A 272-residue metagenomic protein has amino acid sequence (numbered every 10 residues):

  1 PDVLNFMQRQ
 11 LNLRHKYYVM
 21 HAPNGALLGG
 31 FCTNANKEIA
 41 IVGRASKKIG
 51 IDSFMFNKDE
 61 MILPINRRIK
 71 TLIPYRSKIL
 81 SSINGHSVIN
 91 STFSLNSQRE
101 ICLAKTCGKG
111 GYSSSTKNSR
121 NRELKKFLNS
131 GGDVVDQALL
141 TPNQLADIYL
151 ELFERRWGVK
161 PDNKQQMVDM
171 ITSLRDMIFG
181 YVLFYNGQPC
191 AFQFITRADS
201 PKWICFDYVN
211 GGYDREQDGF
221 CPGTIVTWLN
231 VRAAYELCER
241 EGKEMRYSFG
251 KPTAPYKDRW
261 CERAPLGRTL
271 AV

Functional and structural regions predicted by a protein language model:
P1-I39, N84, V88-N96, G110-D218: A conserved beta-strand-loop-helix scaffold within acyl/acetyltransferase catalytic domains
L27, N34-M55: ATP/Mg2+-dependent ligation/transfer catalytic cores
A45-M61, V209-C221: A short, internal acetyl-CoA/4′-phosphopantetheine-binding micro-motif in the GNAT/acyltransferase core
F54-N66, S82, T116-R120, K164-Q165 (+1 more regions): Well-ordered, non-membrane alpha-helical segments in soluble/globular domains
M61-K78, A234-G250: Conserved GNAT acetyl-CoA-binding A-motif
L72-L95, S248-R268: Conserved active-site alpha-helix within GNAT-family acetyltransferase domains
S97-K105: Conserved alpha/beta-domain cores
M177-V272: Aromatic (often tryptophan-rich) hydrophobic motifs at membrane interfaces
